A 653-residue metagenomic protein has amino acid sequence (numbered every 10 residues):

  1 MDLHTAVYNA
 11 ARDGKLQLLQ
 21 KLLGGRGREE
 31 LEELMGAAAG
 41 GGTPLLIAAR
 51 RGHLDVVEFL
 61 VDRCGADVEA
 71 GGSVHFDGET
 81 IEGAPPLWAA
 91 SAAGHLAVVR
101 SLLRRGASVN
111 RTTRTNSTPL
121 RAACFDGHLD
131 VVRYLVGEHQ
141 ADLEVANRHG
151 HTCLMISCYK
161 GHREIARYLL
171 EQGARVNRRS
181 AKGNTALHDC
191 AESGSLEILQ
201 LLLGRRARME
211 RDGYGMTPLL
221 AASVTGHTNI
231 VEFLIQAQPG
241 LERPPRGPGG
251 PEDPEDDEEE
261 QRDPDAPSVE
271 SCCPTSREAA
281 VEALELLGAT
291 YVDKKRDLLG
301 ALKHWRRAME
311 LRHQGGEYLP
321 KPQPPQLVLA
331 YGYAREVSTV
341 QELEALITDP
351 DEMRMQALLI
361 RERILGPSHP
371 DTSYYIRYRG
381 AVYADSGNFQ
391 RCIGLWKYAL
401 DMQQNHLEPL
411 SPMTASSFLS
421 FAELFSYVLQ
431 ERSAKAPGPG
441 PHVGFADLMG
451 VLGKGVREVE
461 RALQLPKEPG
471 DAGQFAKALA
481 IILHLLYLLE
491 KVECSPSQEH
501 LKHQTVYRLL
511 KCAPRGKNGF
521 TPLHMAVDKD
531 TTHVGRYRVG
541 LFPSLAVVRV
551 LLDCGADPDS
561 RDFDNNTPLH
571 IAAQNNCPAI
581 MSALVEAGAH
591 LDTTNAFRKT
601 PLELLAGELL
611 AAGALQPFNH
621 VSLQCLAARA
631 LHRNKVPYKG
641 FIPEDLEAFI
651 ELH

Functional and structural regions predicted by a protein language model:
L18, D55-V56, A97-V98, D130-V131 (+6 more regions): Conserved ankyrin/ankyrin-like repeat signature
L23-E32, E58-V68, G72-S73, R100-S108 (+7 more regions): Ankyrin repeat domain, specifically the short helix-to-loop turn at the C-terminus of the second helix of each repeat
A37-A39, G72, E79-T80, T113 (+8 more regions): Ankyrin repeat boundary/linker residues
L286, R335, E344, T348-D351 (+9 more regions): Cullin-RING E3 adaptor/co-adaptor recruitment helices
